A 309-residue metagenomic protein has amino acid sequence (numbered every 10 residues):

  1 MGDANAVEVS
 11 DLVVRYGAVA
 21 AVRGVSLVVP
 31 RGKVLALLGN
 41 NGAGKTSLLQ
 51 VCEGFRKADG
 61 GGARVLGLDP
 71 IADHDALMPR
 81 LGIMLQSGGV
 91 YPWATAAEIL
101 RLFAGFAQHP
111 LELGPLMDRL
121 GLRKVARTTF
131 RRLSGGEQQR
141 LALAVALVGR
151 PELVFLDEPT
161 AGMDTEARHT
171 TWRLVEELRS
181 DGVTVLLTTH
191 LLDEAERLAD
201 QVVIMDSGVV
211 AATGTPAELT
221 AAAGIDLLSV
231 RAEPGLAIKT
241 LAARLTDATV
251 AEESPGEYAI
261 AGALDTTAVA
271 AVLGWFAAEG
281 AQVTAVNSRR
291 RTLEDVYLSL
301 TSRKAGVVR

Functional and structural regions predicted by a protein language model:
G2-D3, L264-R309: C-terminal coupling/interaction segments
A4-V7, V14-D206, A212: ABC transporter nucleotide-binding domains
P70, F106, P234, D265 (+1 more regions): Short beta->alpha junction loops/turns
G82, A104, Q108, V203 (+4 more regions): A generic structural signal for secondary-structure junctions that act as hinges or helix/strand caps at the edges
T171-A263: ABC transporter nucleotide-binding domain
